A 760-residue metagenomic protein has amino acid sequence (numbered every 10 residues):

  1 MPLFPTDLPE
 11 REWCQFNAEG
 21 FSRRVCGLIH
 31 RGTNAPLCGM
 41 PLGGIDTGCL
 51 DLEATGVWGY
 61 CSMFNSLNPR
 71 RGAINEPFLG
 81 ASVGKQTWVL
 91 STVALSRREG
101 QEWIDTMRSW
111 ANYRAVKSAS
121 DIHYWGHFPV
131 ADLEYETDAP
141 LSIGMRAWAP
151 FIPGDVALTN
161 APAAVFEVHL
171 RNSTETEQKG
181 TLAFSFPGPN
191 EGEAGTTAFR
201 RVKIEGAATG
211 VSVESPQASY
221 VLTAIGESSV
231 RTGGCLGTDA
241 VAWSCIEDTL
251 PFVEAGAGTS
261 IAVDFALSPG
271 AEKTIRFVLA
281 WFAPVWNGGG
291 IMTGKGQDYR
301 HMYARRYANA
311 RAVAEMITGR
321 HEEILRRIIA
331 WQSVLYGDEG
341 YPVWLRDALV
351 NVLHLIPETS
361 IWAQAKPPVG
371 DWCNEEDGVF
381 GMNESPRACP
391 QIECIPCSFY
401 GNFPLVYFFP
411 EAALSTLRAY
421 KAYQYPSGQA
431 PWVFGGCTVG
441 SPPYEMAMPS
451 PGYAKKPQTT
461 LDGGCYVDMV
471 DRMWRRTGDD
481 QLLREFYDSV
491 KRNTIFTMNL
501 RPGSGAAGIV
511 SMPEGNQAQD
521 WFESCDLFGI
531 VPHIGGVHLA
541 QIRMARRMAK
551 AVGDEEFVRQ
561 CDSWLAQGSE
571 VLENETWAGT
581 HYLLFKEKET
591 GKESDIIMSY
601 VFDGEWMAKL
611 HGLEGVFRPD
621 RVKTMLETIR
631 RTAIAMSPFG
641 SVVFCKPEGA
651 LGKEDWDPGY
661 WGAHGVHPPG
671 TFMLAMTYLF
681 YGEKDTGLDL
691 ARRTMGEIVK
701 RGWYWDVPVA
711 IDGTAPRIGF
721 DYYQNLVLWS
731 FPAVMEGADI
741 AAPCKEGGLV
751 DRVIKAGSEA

Functional and structural regions predicted by a protein language model:
M1-R24, I29-H30, C38, D132 (+8 more regions): Acidic/polar, glycine-enriched structural segments that form the non-catalytic walls/loops of the carbohydrate-binding
M1-R97: Beta-strand-rich N-terminal accessory domains
L50-A54, G59-N65, S91, D155-L158 (+8 more regions): Short, solvent-exposed loop/turn and secondary-structure capping segments
G59, N65-A73, F78, S82-T92 (+3 more regions): Non-catalytic C-terminal accessory modules of carbohydrate-active enzymes
P77-T106, N172, Y299-I324, R387-M512 (+7 more regions): Aromatic-rich carbohydrate-recognition surfaces in CAZymes
S118-D132, P140, R201-T249, S333-W372 (+5 more regions): Active-site acid/base region of carbohydrate-active enzymes
A157-T159, A163-E167, T232-G234, A240-E247 (+6 more regions): The feature captures the catalytic groove of carbohydrate-active enzymes
C394-Y425, G463-C465, R472, R476 (+7 more regions): Active-site core of glycosidic bond-cleaving carbohydrate-active enzymes
